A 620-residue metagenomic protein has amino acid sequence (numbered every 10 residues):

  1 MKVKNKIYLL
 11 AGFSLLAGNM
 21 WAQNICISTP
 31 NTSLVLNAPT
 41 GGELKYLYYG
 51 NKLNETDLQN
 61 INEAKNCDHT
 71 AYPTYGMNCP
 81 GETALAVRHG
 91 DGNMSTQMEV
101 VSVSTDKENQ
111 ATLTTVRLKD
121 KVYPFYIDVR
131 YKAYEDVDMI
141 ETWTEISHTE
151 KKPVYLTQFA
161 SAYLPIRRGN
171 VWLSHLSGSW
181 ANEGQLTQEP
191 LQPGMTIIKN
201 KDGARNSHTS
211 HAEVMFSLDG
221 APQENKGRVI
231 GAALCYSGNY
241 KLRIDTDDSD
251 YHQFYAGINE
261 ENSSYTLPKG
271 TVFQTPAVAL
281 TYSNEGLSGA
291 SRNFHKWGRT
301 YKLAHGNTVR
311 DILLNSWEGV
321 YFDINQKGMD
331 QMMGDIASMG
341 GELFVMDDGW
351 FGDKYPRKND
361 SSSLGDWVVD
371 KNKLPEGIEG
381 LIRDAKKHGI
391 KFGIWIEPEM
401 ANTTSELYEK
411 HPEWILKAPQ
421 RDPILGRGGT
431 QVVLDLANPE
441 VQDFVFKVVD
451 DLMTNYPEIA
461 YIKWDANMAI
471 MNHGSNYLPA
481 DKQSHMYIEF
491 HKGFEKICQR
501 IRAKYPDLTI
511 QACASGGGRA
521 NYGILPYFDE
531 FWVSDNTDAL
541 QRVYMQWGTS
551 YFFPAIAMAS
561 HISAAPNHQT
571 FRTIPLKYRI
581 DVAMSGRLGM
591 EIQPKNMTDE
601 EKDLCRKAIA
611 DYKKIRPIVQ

Functional and structural regions predicted by a protein language model:
M1-Q23: Bacterial Sec-dependent N-terminal signal peptides
Q23-L36, G42-D245, E261: Polysaccharide-binding surfaces and accessory modules of carbohydrate-active proteins
Q23-N24, D248-P268, D507: Short acidic, Pro/Gly- and aromatic-enriched capping/linker segments at domain boundaries
N31, T144, G270, L314 (+6 more regions): Conserved, mostly hydrophobic/aromatic
N93-V100, Y265-N284: Short Pro-Gly-centered flexible turn/kink motifs
H305-K447, Y456, A460-Y461: Aromatic-lined carbohydrate-binding/catalytic grooves of carbohydrate-active enzymes
D370-G377, D384-K387, E409-K577, S585-D599: Active-site neighborhood of glycoside hydrolase catalytic domains
I592-Q620: Glycan-recognition and catalytic regions of carbohydrate-active enzymes
